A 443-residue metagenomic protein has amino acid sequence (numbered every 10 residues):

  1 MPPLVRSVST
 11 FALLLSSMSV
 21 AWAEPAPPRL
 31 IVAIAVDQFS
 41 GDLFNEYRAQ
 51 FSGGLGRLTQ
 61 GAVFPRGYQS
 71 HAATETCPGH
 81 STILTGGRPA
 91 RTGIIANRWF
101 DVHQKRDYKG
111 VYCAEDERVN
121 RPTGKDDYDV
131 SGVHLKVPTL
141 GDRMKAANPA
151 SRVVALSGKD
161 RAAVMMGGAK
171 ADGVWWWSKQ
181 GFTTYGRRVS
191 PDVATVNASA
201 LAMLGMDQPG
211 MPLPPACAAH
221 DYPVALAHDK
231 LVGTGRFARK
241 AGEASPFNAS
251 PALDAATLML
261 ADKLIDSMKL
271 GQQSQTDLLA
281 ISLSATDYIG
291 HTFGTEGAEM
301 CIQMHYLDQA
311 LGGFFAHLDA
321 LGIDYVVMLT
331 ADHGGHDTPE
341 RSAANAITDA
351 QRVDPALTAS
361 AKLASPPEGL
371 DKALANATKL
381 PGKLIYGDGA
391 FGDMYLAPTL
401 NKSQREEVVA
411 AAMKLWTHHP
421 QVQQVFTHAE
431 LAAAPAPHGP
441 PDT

Functional and structural regions predicted by a protein language model:
V8-S17: Bacterial N-terminal signal peptides
A21-P25: Boundary at the C-terminal end of the N-terminal hydrophobic targeting segment
P28-S40, R57-L58, I83, M144 (+4 more regions): Beta-strand elements within well-structured catalytic alpha/beta cores of enzymes that handle phosphate/sulfate esters
S40-E46, Y68-S70, K125-S131, A244-P251 (+2 more regions): Second-shell loop/turn segments in exported
F44, F247-Q273, T286-V327, L357 (+1 more regions): A long, amphipathic alpha-helix that forms part of the scaffold/cap immediately adjacent to metal-dependent active
N45-T92, A150-L156: Short, structured active-site-proximal loop/turn typified by the sulfatase FGly-forming signature C/S-X-P-X-R
R66, N97-D129, A169, G173 (+4 more regions): Secreted, luminal/periplasmic, and some membrane-associated catalytic domains that remodel anionic oxygen-ester
G87-R88, I94-Q275, S284-H291, K414-Q424: His/Asp/Glu-rich, glycine-adjacent segments that coordinate divalent cations and/or stabilize oxyanion chemistry on
